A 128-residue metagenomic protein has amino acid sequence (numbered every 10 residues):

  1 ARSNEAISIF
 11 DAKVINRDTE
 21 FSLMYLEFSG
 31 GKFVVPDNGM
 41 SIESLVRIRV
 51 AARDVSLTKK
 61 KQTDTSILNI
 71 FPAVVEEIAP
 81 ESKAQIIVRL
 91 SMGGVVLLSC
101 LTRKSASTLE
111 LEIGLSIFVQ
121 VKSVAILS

Functional and structural regions predicted by a protein language model:
A1-G31: Internal alpha/beta loop-helix hairpins
K13, E77, R89: Short, surface-exposed charged micro-motifs
E20-Y25, P80-R89: Short aromatic-glycine-enriched beta-strand elements
G30-A79, V96, C100-S128: Glycine/charge-rich catalytic "coupling/switch" loops of P-loop NTPases
S91-G93: Short, surface-exposed polybasic-and-hydrophobic patches located at secondary-structure transitions
